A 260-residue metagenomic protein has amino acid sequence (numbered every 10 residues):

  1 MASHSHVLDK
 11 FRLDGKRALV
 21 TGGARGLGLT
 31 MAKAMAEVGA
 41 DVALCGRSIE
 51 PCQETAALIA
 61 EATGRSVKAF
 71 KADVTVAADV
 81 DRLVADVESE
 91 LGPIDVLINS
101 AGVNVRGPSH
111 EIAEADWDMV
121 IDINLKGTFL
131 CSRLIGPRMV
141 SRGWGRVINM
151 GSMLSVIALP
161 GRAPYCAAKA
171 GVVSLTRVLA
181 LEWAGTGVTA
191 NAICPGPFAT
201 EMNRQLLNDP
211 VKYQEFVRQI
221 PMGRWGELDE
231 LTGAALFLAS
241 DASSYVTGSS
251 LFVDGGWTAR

Functional and structural regions predicted by a protein language model:
R17, A24-G26, S48: Conserved glycine-rich cofactor-binding loop
I98, A184, T189, V246-G248: Short, small/polar-rich loop/turn modules that mediate ligand/substrate recognition or access, typified
P108-S109, A113-I121, K212, F216: Substrate-binding pocket helix/loop in short-chain dehydrogenase/reductase
S132, A168, T176: Active-site helix of classical SDR
S132, G136, W144, R224-T258: C-terminal substrate-recognition "lid" of short-chain dehydrogenase/reductases
P137, L181-G185, S244: Alpha-helical segment proximal to the catalytic Tyr-Lys
S152: Residue(s) in the substrate-gating loop at a strand-loop-helix junction that position the organic substrate next
